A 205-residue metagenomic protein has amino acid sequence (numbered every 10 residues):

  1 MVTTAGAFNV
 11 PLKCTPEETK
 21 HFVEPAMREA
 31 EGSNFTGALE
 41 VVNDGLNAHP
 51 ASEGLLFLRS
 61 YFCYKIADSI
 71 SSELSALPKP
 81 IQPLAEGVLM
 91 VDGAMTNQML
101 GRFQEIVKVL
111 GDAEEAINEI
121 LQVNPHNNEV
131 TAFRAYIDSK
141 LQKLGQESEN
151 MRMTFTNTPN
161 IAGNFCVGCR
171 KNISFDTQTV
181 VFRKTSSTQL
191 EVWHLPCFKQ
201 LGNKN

Functional and structural regions predicted by a protein language model:
T3-H21: TPR-adjacent "capping" and linker segments in tetratricopeptide-repeat scaffold/adaptor proteins
T15-D44, A48, G93, L100-G101: Alpha-helical segment of the N-proximal tetratricopeptide repeat
C166-R170, H194: Short cysteine-rich clusters marking metal-coordination/redox-active sites
V192-N203: Cys/His-coordinated zinc-finger cores
